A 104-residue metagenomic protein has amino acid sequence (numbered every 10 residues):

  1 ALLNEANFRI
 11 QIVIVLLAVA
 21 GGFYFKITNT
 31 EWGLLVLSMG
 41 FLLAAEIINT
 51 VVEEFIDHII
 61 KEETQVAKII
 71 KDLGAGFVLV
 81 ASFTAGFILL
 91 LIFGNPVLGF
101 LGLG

Functional and structural regions predicted by a protein language model:
A1-V51, I59, E63-Q65, A75-G104: Hydrophobic alpha-helical transmembrane segments
E53, I70: Residue-level signal for inorganic ion chemistry
